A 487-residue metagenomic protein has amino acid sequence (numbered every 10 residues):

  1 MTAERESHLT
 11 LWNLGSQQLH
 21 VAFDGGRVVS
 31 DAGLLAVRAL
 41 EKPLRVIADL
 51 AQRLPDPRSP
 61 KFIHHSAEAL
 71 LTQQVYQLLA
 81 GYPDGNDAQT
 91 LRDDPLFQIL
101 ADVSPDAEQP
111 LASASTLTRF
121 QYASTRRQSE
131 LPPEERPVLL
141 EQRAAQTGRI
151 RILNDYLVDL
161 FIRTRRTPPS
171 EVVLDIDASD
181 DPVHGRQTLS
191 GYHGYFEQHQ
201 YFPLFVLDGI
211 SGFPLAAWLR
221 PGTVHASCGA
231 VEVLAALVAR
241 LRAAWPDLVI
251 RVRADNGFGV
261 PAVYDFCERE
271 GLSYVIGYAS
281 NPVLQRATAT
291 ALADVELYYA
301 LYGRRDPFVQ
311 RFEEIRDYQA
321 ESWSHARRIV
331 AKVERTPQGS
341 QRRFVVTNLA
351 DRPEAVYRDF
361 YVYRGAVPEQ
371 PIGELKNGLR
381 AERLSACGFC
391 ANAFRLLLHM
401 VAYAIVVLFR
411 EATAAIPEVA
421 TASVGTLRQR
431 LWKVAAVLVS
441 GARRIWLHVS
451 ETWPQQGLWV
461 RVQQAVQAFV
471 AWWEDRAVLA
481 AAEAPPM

Functional and structural regions predicted by a protein language model:
M1-H225, V231-A244, V434-M487: Dynamic "connector" segments at or just before major functional cores
A3-A22, S273-N377, Q464-M487: An anionic, glycine-rich sequence signature occurring as long contiguous blocks
N13-L19, L50-L54, P95-I99, F266 (+4 more regions): Short acidic (Asp/Glu) and glycine-rich catalytic loops that position anionic groups and cofactors
L40, A88, A355-F394, L398 (+1 more regions): Short amphipathic alpha-helical "interface-anchor" segments enriched in bulky aromatics
L40, Q73-Q74, D87-A88, L117-F120 (+8 more regions): Short, conserved catalytic/metal-binding motifs centered on acidic residues
V252-V260, S280-V283, C390: Acidic, metal-coordinating catalytic cores used for nucleic-acid/nucleotide bond scission and strand-transfer chemistry
Y264-S273: Short, surface-exposed basic-aromatic patches at helix termini and helix-loop junctions that form
A381-V462: Basic, amphipathic alpha-helical segments enriched in Lys/Arg and hydrophobic/aromatic residues
